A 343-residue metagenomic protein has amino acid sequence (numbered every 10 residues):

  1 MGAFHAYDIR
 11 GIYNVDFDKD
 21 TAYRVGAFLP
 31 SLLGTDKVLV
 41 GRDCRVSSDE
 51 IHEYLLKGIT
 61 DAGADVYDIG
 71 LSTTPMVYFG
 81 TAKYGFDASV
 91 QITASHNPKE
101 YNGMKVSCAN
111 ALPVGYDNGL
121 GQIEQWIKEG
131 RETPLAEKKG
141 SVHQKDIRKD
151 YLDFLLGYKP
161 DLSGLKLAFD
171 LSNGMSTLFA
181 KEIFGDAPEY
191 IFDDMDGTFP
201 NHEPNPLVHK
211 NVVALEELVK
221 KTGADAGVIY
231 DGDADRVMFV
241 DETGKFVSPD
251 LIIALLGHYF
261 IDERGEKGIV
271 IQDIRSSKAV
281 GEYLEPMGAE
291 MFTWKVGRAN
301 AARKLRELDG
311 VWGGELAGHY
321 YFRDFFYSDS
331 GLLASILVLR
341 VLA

Functional and structural regions predicted by a protein language model:
M1-G63, Q144-G164: An N-terminal, well-structured beta->alpha segment
I12, F28, L32, A62 (+10 more regions): Change "in soluble alpha/beta enzymes" to "in soluble alpha/beta proteins
K37-D43, Y67, K166-F169, G268-I274 (+1 more regions): Short glycine-rich phosphate-binding loop at a beta-alpha junction
V38-N102, I183-F184, E189-V240: N-terminal small/polar loop signature for handling phosphorylated ligands or for N-terminal nucleophile
K99-E100, V106-D117, Q125, L162-S163 (+2 more regions): Replace "Mg2+/Mn2+-dependent" with "divalent metal-dependent
N102-T222: Gly/Ser/Thr-enriched, mixed-charge loops and adjacent short helices that form phosphate/oxyanion-binding elements
G197-P204, H258-F260, A301-R306: Short, charged, surface-exposed secondary-structure boundary motifs
E266-A343: Phosphate-binding and adjacent anionic-ligand microenvironments
